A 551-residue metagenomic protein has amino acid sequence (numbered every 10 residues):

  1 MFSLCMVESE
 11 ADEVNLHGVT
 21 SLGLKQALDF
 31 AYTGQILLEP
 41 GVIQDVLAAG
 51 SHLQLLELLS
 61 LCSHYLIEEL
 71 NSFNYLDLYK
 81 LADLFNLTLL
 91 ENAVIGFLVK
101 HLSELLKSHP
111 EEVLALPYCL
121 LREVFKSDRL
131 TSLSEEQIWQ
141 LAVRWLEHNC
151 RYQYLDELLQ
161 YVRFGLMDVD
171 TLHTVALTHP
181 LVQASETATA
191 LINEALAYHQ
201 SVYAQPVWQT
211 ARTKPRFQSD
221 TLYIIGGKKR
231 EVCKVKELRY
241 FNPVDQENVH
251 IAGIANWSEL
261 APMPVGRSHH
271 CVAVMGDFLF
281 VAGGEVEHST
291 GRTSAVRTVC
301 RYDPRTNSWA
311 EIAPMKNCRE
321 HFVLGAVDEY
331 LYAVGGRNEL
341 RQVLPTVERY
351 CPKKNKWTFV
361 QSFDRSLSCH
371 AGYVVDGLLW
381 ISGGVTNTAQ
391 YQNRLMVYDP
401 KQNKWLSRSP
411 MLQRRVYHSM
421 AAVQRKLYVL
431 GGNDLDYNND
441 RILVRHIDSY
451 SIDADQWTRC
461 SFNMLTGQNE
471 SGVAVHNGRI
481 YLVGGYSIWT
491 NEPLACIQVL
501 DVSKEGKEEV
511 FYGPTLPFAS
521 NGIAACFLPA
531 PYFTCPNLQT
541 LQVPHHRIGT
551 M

Functional and structural regions predicted by a protein language model:
S9-E13, S21-L28, Y32, L37-S258 (+5 more regions): Alpha-helical scaffold in the C-terminal half of BTB/POZ domains and their immediate C-terminal extension
D220, G276-D277, D328-E329, D376-L378 (+3 more regions): Short coil/turn segments that connect the beta-strands within blades of beta-propeller domains
K229-V232, V286-T290, N338-R341, T386-A389 (+2 more regions): Short glycine/acidic-enriched loop and turn motifs that connect beta-strands
C233-V235, T293-V296, R319, V343-L344 (+8 more regions): A detector of repeated loop/turn-to-beta-strand junctions in beta-rich toroidal repeat architectures
K236-E247, A295-T306, P345-K354, N393-N403 (+3 more regions): Beta-propeller blade signature
L260-R267, I312-R319, V360-L367, S409-R415 (+2 more regions): Short loop/turn motifs that recur once per blade in beta-propeller domains
S268-V272, T298, E320-L324, T346 (+4 more regions): Beta-propeller and closely related beta-sheet repeat lectin domains
E492-M551: Blade-level signature of beta-propeller repeat domains, shared across WD40, Kelch, NHL, RCC1 and BNR/Asp-box propellers
